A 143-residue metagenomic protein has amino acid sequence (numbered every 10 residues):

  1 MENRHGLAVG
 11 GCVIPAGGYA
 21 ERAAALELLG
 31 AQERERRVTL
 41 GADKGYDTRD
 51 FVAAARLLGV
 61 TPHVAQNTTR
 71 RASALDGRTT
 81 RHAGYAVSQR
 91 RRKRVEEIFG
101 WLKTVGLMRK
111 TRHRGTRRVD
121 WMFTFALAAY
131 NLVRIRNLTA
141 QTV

Functional and structural regions predicted by a protein language model:
M1-A54, Y130, R136: Polybasic low-complexity intrinsically disordered regions
P15, T69, T139: Residue-level detector of flexible, active-site-proximal loop/helix-junction positions within diverse enzyme catalytic
Y19, R118-A126: Short, conserved micro-motifs enriched in small and acidic residues
E21-A24, R94, T124: Catalytic-loop motifs flanking and including active-site residues across diverse enzymes
K44-W121: Helix-centered, glycine/charged polyanion-binding patches within enzymatic domains that contact phosphate-containing
T68, A129-L132: Compositionally biased non-globular segments, especially hydrophobic aliphatic-rich helices of signal peptides
V105, R109-T111, R134-V143: A short, flexible helix-boundary coil/loop motif
